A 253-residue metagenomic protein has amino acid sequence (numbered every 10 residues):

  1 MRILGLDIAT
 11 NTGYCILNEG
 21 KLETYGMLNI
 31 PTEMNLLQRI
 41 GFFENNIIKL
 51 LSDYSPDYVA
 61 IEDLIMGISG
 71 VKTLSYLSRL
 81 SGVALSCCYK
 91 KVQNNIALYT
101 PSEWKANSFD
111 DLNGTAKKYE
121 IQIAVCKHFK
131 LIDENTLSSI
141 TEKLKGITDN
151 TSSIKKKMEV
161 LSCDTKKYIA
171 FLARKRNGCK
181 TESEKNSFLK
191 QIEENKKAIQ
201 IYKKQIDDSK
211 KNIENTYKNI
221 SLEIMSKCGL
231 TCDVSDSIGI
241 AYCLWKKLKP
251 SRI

Functional and structural regions predicted by a protein language model:
M1-I253: Phosphate- and other anionic-substrate recognition elements at nucleic-acid/protein interfaces
